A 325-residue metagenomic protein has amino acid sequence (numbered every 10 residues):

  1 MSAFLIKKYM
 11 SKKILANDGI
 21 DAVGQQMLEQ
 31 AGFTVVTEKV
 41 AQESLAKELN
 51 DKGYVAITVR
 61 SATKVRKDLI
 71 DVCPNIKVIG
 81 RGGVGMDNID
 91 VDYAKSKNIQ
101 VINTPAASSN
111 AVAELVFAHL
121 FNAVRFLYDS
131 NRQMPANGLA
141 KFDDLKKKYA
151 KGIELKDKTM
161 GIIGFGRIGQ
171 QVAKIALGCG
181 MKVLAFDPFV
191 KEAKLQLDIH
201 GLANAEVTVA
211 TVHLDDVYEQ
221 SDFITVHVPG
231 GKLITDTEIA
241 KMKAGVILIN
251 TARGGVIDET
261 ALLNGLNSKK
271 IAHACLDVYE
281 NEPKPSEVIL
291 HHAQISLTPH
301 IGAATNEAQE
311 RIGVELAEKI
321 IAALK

Functional and structural regions predicted by a protein language model:
L5-I102, E219, T225-H227, L233-T237 (+1 more regions): An N-terminal-biased, well-structured beta-alpha scaffold segment characteristic of Rossmann-like dinucleotide-binding
K13-L15, V23, F33-T37, N103-A111 (+12 more regions): Structural/interface elements that position substrates and couple domains in central-metabolism enzymes
V55-A56, V78, F223, I247 (+2 more regions): Short, Asp-centered acidic motifs that coordinate Mg2+ and/or phosphate in catalytic or ligand-binding sites
V59-S61, S221, V228, T251-A252 (+2 more regions): Glycine-rich, N-terminal phosphate-binding loop of Rossmann-like dinucleotide-binding domains
K64, G85-N88, A107-S108, K146 (+2 more regions): Residue-level detector of alpha-helix initiation sites
K97, P105-T159: Phosphate-binding beta-alpha-beta segment of Rossmann-like dinucleotide-binding domains, i.e., the NAD(P)
K146-A244: Rossmann-like dinucleotide/phosphate-binding beta-alpha-beta segment
K182, G245-K325: Rossmann-like dinucleotide-binding domain for NAD(H)/NADP(H)
